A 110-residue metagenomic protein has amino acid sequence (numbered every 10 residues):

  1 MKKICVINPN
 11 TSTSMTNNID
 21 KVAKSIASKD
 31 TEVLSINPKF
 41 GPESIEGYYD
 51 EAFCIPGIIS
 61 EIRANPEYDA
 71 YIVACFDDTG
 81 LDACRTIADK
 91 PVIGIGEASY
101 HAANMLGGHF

Functional and structural regions predicted by a protein language model:
M1-P56: N-terminal glycine-rich anion-binding loop in soluble enzyme alpha/beta folds
C5, H109-F110: Conserved beta-strand elements of the Class I
I55-G108: Glycine/small-residue-rich loop that forms an oxyanion/phosphate-binding "nest" at active or ligand-binding sites
